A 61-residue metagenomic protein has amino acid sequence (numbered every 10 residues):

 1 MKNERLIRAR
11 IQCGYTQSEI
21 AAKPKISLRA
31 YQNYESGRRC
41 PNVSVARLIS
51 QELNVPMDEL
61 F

Functional and structural regions predicted by a protein language model:
E4-K23: Short basic helix-loop element that most often maps to the first helix and adjoining turn of HTH DNA-binding modules
I7, Q32-N33, F61: Key DNA-contacting residues within the recognition helix of helix-turn-helix
E19, A30, E59: Residues in the helix-turn-helix
K25, S44-E59: DNA major-groove recognition helix of helix-turn-helix/homeodomain DNA-binding modules
I26-C40: Recognition helix of helix-turn-helix/homeodomain-like DNA-binding domains that insert into the DNA major groove
